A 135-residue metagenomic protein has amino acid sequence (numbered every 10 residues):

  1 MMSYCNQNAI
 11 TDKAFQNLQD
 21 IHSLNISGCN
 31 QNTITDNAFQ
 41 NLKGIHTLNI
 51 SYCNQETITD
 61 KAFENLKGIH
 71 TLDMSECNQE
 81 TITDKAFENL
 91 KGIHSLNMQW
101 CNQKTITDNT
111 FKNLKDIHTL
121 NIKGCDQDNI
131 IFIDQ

Functional and structural regions predicted by a protein language model:
M1-I10, D20-I34, A38, G44-I58 (+4 more regions): Concave beta-strand-loop units of leucine-rich repeat
F15-L18, A38-L42, A62-L66, A86-L90 (+1 more regions): Hydrophobic anchor residues at the C-terminal helix/turn of individual leucine-rich repeat
